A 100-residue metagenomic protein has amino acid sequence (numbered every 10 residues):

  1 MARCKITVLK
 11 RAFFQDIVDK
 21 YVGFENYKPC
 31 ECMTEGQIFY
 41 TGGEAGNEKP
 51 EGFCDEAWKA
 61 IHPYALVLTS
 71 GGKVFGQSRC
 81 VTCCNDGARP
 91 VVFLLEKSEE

Functional and structural regions predicted by a protein language model:
M1-R3, C32-I38, E99-E100: A short, structured loop/turn motif at beta-sheet edges
R3-K20: Short, basic/aromatic beta-hairpin or loop at an interaction surface
R3-T7, I38-Y40, V92-L94: Ser/Thr- (and often Asn-) enriched beta-sheet segments in non-cytosolic proteins
L9-F13, E44-G46, D86, S98-E100: Generic structural motif
K20-G46: Short, flexible N-terminal segments of the mature chain
N26, P50, G76-C80: Secretory pathway export signals and precursors
G46-E56: Short, Lys/Arg- and Gly-enriched loop/turn segments at beta-strand edges
D55-E100: Short, compact, well-ordered microdomains
